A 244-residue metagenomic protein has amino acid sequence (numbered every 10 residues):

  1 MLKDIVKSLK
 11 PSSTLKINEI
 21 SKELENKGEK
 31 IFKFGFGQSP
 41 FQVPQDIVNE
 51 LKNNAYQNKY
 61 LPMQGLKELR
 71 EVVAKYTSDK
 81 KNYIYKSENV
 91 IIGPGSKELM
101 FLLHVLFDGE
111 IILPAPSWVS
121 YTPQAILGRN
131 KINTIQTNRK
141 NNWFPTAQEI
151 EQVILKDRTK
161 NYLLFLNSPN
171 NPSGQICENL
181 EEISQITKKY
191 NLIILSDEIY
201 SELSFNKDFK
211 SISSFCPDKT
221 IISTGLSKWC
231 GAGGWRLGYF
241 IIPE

Functional and structural regions predicted by a protein language model:
L2-K3, K7-P94: N-terminal small-domain helix-loop-helix segment of the aminotransferase-like
L24-K27, G128, K189-Y190: Helix C-cap/helix->beta junction micro-motif
I84-V90, G109-E110, D218-K219: Short acidic capping loops at alpha-helix termini that bridge into adjacent secondary structure
L106-A125, Q152: Conserved PLP-anchoring active-site segment centered on the Schiff-base-forming lysine
A115, T134-R139: Short beta->alpha connector loops at strand-helix junctions that form conserved, small/polar/Pro-enriched
T137-K207: Active-site phosphate-binding strand-loop segment of PLP-dependent enzymes
S214-E244: Active-site PLP attachment segment
